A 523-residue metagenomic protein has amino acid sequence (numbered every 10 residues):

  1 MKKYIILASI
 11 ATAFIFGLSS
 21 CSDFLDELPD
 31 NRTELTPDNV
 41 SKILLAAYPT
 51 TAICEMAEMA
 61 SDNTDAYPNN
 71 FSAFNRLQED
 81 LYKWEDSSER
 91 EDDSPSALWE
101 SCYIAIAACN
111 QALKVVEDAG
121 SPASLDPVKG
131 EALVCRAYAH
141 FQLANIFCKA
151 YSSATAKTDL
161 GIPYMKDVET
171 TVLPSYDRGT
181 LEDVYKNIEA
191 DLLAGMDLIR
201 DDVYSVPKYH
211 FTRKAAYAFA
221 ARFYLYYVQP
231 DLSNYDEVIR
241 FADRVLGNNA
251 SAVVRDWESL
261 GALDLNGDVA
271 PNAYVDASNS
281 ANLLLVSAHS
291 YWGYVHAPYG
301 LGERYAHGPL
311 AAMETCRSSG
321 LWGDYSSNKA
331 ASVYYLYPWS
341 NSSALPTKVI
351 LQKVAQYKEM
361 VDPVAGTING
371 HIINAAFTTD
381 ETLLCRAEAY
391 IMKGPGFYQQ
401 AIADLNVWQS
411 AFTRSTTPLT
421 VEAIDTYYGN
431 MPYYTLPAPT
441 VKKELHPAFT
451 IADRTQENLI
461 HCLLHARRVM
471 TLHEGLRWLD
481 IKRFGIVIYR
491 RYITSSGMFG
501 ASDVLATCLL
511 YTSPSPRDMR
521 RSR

Functional and structural regions predicted by a protein language model:
M1-S19: Sec-dependent bacterial lipoprotein signal peptides
C21-A66, G300, G485-S513, R523: Membrane-proximal, proline-rich intrinsically disordered regions
Q78-C148, S175, G179-D183, L192-Y204 (+5 more regions): Conserved, well-structured interaction surfaces
I146-N187, D231-D236, R240: Short coil/linker segments at helix-helix boundaries
I199, V203-P230, D236-I239, D243: Aromatic- and glycine-enriched pocket-lining scaffold segments that form the walls of small-molecule binding clefts
Y235-D380, S415-T450, I460-C462, M470-T471 (+2 more regions): Hydrophobic-face positions in mid-chain alpha helices that act as interaction patches
